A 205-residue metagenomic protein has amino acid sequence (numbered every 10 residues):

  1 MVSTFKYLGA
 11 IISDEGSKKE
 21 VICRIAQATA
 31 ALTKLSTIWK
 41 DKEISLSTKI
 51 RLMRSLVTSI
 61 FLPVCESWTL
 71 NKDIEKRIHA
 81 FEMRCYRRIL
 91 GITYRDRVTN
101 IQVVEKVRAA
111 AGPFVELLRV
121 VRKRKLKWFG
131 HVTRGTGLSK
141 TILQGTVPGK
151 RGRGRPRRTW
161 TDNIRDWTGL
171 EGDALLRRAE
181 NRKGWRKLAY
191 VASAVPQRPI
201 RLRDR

Functional and structural regions predicted by a protein language model:
M1-R205: Short linear motifs embedded in intrinsically disordered, charge-biased segments
